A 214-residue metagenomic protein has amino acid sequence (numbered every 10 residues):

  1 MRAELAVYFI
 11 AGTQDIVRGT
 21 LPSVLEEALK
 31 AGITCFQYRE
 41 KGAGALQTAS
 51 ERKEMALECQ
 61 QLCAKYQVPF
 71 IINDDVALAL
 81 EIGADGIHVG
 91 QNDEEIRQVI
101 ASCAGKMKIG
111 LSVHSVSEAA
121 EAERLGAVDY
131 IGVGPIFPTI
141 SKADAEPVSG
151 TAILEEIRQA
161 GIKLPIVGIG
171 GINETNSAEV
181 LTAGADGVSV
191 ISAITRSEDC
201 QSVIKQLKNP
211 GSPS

Functional and structural regions predicted by a protein language model:
M1-H88, D93-E94, A101-Y130, A152 (+5 more regions): Conserved N-terminal beta1-alpha1 strand-loop-helix module at the mouth
I140, S189: Residue-level signal for pocket-adjacent positions within structured domains
K142-R158: Substrate-recognition "cap/lid" segment bordering the active-site pocket of phosphatases
